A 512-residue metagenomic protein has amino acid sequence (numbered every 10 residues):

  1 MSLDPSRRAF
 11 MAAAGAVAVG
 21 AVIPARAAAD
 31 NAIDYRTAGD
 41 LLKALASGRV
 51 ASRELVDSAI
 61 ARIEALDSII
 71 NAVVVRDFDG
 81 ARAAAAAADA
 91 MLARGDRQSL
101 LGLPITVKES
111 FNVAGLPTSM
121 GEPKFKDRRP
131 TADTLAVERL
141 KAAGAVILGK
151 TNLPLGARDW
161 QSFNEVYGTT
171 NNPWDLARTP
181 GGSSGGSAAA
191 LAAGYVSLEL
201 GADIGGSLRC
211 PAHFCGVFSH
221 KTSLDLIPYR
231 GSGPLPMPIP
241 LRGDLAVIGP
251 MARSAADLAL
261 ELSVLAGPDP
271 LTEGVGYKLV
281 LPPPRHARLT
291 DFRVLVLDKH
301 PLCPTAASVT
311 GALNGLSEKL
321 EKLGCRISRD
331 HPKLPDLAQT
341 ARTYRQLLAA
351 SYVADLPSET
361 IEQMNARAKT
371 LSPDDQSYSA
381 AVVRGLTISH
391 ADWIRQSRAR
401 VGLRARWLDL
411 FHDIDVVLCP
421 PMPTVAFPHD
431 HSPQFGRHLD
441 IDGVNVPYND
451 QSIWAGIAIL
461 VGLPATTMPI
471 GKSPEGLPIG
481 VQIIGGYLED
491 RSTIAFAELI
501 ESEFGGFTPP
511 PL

Functional and structural regions predicted by a protein language model:
M1-V17: N-terminal secretory signal peptides and thylakoid transit peptides that target proteins across membranes
A27-N31, K221-S317, E362, A495 (+1 more regions): A short helix-breaking turn/cap at a secondary-structure junction
A29-G205, E318, L323, A405 (+1 more regions): Gly/Ser-rich catalytic/binding loops embedded in alpha/beta enzyme cores
G48, G102, A142, V146 (+5 more regions): Glycine-rich, small-residue loops and helix-cap segments that act as flexible hinges at active-site edges
E54-D57, A86-D89, A307-P332, L356-A368 (+1 more regions): Acyltransferase
A59, A81, L258, V294 (+3 more regions): Residue-level signal for inorganic ion chemistry
G95, L100-M120, H286-D298, S328 (+4 more regions): Short helix-loop capping/hinge segments that flank enzyme active sites or metal/cofactor-binding pockets
A132-L265, I459-G480: Short glycine/serine-rich loop segments
